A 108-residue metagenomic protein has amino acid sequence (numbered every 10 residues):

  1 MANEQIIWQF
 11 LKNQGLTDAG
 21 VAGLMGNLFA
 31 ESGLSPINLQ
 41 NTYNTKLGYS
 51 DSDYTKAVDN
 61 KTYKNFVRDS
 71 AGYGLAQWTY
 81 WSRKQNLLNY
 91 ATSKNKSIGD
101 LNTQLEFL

Functional and structural regions predicted by a protein language model:
M1-L34: Export/targeting segments at the very N-terminus of extracytoplasmic proteins
A2, I6, S32-L108: Peptidoglycan-targeting cell-wall enzymes and recognition modules
